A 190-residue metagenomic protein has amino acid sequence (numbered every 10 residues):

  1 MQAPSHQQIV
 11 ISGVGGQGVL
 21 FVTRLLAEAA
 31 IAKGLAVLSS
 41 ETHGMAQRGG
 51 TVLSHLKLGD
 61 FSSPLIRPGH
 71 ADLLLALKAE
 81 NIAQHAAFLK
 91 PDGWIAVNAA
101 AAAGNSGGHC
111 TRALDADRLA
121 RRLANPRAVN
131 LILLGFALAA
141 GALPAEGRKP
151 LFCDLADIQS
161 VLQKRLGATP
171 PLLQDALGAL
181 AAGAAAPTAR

Functional and structural regions predicted by a protein language model:
M1-R190: Active-site cofactor/cluster-binding pocket
